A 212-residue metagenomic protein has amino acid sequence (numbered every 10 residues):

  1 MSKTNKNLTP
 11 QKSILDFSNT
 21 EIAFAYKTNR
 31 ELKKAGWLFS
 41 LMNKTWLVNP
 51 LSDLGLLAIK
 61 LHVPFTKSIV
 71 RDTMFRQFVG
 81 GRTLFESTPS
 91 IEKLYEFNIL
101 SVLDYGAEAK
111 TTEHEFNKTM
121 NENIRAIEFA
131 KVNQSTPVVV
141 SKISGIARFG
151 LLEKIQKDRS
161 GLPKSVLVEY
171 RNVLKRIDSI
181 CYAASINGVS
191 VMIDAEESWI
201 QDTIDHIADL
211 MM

Functional and structural regions predicted by a protein language model:
S2-V191, Q201-D202, H206-M212: Alpha/beta catalytic barrel-like cores
D194: Active-site-adjacent beta-strand anchor residues
